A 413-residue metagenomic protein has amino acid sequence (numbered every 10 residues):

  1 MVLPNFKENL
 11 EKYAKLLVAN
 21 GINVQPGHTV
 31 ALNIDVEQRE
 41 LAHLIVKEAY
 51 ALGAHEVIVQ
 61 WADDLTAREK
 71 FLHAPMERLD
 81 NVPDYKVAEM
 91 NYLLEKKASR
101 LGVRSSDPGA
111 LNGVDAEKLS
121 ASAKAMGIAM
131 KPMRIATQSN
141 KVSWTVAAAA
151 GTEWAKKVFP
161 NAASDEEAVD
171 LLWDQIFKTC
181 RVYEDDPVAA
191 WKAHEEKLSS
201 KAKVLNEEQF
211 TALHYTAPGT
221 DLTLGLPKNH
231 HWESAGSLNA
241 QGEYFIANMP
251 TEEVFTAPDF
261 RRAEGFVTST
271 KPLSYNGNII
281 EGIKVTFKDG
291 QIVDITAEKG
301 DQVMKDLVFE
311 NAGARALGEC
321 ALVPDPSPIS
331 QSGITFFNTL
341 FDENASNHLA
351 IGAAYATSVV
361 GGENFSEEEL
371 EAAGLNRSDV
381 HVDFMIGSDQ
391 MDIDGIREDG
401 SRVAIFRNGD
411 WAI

Functional and structural regions predicted by a protein language model:
M1-E264, G395, S401-V403, W411-I413: Active-site bordering "gate/hinge" segments that shape substrate access to catalytic or cofactor-binding pockets
K15, N206-E208, N276-I279, G313 (+2 more regions): Short solvent-exposed loop/turn micro-motifs enriched in small/polar/acidic residues
N112-D115, A155-P160, G236-S237, N278-E281 (+3 more regions): A short secondary-structure junction signal
G225, I295-T296, F406: Short linear motifs in exposed loops
T256-A312: Long, well-ordered mid-to-C-terminal structural blocks that present hydrophobic/aromatic surfaces
R262-E264, I280-G282, D289-I292, R315-E319 (+3 more regions): Active-site lining segments that contact anionic ligands and/or coordinate catalytic metals
D294-E363: Dual-mode signal for accessory low-complexity, basic/Gly-rich regions
E368-I413: Extended hydrophobic packing segments that form well-structured cores
